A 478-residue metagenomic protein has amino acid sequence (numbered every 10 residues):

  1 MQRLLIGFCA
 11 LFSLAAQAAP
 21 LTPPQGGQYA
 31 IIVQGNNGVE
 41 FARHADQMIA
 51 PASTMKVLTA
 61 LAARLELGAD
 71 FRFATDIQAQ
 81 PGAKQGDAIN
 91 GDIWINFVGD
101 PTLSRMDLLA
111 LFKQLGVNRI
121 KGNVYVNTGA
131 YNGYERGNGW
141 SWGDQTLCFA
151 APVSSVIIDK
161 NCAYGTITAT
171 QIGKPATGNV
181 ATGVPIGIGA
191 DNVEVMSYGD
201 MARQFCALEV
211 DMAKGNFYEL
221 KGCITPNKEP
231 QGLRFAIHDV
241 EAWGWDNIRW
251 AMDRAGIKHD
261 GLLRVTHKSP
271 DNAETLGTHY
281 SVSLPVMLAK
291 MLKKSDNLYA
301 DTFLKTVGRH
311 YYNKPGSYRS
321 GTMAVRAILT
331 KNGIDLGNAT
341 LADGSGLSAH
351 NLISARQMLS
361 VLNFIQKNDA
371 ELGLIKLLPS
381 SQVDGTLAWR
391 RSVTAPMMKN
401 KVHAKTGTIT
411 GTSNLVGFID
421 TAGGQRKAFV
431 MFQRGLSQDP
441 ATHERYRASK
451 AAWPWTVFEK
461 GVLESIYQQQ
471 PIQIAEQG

Functional and structural regions predicted by a protein language model:
M1-L4: Positively charged n-region of N-terminal signal peptides that target proteins for export
I6-S13: Bacterial N-terminal signal peptides
A16-P51, L67-A74, L109-V117: Beta-lactamase-like hydrolase cores
L21, E66-L336, G461, S465-P471 (+1 more regions): Conserved serine DD-peptidase/penicillin-binding transpeptidase domain and beta-lactam-recognizing active-site
G27-I31, L288, A300, S413-V416: Short glycine-rich loop/turn motifs
V39-A42, D301-G478: Small-residue-rich helix-loop
I49-A63: Active/ligand-binding-proximal structured segments within catalytic/core domains that scaffold catalytic residues
